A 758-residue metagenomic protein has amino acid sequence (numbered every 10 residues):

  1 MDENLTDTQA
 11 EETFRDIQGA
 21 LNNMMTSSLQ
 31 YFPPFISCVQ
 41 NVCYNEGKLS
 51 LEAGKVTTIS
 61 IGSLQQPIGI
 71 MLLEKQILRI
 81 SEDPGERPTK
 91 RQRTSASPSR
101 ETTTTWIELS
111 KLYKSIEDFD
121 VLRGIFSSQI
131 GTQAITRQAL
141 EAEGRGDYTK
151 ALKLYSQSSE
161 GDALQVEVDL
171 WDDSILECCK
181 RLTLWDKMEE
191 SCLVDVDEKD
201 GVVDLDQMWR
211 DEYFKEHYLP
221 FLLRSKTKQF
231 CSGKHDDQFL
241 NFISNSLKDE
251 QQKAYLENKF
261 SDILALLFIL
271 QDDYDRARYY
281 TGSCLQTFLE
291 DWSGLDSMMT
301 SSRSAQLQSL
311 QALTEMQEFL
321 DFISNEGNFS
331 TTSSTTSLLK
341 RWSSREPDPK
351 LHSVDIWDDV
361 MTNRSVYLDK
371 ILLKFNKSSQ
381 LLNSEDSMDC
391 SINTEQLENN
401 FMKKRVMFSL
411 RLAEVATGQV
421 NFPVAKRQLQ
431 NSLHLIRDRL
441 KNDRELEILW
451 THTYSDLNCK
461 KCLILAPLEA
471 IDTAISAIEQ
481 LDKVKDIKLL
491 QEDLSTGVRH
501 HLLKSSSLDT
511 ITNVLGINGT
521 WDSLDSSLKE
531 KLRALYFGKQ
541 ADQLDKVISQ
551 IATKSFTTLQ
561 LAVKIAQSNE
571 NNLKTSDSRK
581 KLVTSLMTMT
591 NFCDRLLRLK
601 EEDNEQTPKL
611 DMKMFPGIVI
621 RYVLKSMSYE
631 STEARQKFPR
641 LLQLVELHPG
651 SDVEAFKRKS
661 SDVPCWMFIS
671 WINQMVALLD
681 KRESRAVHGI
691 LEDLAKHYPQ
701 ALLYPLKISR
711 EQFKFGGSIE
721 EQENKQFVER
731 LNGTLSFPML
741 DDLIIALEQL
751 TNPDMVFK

Functional and structural regions predicted by a protein language model:
M1-D162, V166-W171, I175-E189, L193-E212 (+8 more regions): Extended repeat-based interaction scaffolds and adjacent low-complexity, acidic/S/T/P-biased segments that form broad
N4, C43-E46, L73, I80-S81 (+16 more regions): Alpha-helical junction/boundary sensor with strong preference for TPR arrays
M25-F35, C43-G47, V56, G62-S63 (+16 more regions): Conserved, structured core domains in eukaryotic proteins
S37-Q40, G54, E74-K75, S127 (+12 more regions): Alpha-solenoid helical repeat scaffolds
E52-T57, W106, I135, D172 (+14 more regions): TPR repeat positional signature
T58-I59, K111-L112, R137-E141, S174-C178 (+13 more regions): Residue-level signature for tetratricopeptide repeat
S63, I116, R145, L182 (+14 more regions): Structural motif corresponding to the intra-repeat A-B loop/turn of tetratricopeptide repeats
L122, A151, M188, F239 (+7 more regions): Single-residue signature of alpha-solenoid repeat helices
